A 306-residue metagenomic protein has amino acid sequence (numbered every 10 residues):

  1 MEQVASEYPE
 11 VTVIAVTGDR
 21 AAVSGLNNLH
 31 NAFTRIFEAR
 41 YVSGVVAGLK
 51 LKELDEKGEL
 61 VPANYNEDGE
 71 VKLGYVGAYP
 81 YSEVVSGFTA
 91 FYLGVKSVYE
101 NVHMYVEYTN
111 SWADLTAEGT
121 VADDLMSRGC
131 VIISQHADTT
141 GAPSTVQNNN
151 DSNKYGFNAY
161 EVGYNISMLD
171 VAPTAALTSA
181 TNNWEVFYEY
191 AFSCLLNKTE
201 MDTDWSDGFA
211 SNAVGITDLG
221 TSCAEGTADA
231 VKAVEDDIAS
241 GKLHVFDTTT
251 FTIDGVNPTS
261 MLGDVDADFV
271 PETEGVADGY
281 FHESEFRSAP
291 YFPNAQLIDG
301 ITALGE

Functional and structural regions predicted by a protein language model:
M1-E306: A residue-level marker of the well-folded mature domains of exported/periplasmic proteins
